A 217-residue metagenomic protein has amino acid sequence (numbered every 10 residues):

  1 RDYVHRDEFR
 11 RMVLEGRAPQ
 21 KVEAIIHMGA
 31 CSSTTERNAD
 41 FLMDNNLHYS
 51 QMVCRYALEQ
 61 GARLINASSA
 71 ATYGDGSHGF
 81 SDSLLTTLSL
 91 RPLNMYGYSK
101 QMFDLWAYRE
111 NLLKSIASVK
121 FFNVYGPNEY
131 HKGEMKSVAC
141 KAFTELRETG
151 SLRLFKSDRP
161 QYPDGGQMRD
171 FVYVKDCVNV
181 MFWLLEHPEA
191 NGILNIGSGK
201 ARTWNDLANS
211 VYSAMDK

Functional and structural regions predicted by a protein language model:
R6-N45: NAD(P)H-binding glycine-rich loop region in Rossmannoid oxidoreductase-like domains and their noncatalytic homologs
A24-H27, M52-L93: Conserved Rossmann-fold NAD(P)-dependent oxidoreductase catalytic core, especially the SDR/UDP-sugar
T34-T35, N66-F80, M95-Q101, V124-N128: Conserved catalytic-site region of short-chain dehydrogenase/reductase
T34-Y49, L84-P92: Short alpha-helical oligomerization interface
M43-S50, S99-K100, D170: Short alpha-helix in the Rossmann-fold core of NAD(P)-dependent oxidoreductases
E59, R91-F122, K141-E148: Active-site Tyr-X1-5-Lys
Y73-D75, N94-M95, A117-V138, Y162: Flexible, glycine-rich beta-alpha linker
R147-K217: C-terminal substrate-binding subdomain of Rossmann-fold SDR/epimerase-dehydratase oxidoreductases
